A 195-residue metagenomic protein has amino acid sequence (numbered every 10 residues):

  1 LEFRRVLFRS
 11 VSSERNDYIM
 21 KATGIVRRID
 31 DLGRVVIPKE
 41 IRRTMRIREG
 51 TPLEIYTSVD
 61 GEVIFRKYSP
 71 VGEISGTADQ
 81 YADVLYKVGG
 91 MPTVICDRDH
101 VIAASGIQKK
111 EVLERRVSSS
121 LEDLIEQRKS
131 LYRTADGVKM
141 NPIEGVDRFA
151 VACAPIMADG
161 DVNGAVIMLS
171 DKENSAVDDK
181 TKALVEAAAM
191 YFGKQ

Functional and structural regions predicted by a protein language model:
L1-L7: Short, small-residue-biased leader/transition segments that mark boundaries at the very start of proteins
A22-T23, K87-G90, R148-A150: Short, small/polar residue-rich loop motifs at catalytic or cofactor-binding pockets
V26-A103: Intrinsically disordered, low-complexity terminal regulatory regions
S75-V84, V117-E122, A165-Q195: Juxtadomain coupling helices with adjacent low-complexity linkers
A82-G145: Structured interaction and signal-relay segments at domain junctions
A104, G164-A165: Short glycine-/small-residue motifs
A150-M157: A short, aliphatic-rich beta-strand micro-motif
